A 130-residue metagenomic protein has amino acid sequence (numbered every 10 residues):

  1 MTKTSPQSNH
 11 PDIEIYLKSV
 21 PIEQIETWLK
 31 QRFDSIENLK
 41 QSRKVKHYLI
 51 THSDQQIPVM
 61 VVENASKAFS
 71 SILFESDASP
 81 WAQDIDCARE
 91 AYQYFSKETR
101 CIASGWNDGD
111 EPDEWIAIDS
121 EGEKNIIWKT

Functional and structural regions predicted by a protein language model:
M1-K40: Long, hydrophobic N-terminal alpha-helical segment
P6-N9, P80-K97: Charged, amphipathic alpha-helical segments and their flanking helix caps
H10-I13, F69, K97-E98, P112-D113: Short, surface-exposed beta-edge/turn micro-motifs
Y16-K18, T51, V62, E75 (+2 more regions): A structural detector for beta-sheet-dominated domains
E26, L39-S42, V62-A65, A103-G105 (+1 more regions): Positively charged, small/polar-rich N-terminal and surface patches that mediate targeting and assembly and bind
E37-W81: Short, intrinsically disordered low-complexity segments
Q55-P58, D84-I85, D110-D113: Short, surface-exposed coil-to-beta transition loops
R89-T130: Acidic, proline/glycine-rich low-complexity IDRs
